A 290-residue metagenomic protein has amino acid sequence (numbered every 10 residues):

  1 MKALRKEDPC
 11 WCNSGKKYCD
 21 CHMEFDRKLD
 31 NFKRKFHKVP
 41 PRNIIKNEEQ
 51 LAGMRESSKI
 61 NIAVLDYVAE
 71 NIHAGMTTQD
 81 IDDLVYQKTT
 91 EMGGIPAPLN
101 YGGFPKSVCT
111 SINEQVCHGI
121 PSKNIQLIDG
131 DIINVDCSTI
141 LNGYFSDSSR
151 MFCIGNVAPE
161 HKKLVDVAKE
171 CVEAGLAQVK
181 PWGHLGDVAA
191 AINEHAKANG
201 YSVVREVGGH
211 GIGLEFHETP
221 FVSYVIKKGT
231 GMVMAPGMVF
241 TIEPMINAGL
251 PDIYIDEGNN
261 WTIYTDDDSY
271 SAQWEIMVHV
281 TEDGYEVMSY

Functional and structural regions predicted by a protein language model:
A3-E7, S14-Y290: Active-site neighborhoods and metal-handling regions in enzymes and metal-associated proteins
